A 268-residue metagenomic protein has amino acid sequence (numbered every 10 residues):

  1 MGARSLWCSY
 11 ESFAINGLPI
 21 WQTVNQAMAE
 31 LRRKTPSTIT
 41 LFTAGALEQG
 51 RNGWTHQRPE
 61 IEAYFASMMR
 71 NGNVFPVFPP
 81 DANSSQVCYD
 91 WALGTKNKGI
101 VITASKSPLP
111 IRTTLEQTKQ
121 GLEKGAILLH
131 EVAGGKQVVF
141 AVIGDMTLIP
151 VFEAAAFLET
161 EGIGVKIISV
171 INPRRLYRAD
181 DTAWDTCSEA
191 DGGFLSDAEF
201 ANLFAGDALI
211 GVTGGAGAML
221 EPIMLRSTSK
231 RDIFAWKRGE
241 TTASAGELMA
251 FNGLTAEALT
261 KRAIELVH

Functional and structural regions predicted by a protein language model:
G2-F13, I39-L41, V142: A short, small-residue-rich loop immediately preceding and capping a beta-strand
Q26-A44: A glycine-rich helix N-cap at a beta->alpha junction
R33-P36, L47-A63, G94-H268: Thiamine diphosphate
M69-V74: Mobile "lid/hinge" segments at catalytic clefts and subdomain interfaces of large enzymes
P76-P79, F234: Short acidic-hydrophobic, aromatic-tinged amphipathic segments that line or gate anion-handling sites
P80-S84, W91-L93: Conserved glycine-bearing catalytic or ligand-binding loops at nucleotide- and phosphate-handling centers of large
